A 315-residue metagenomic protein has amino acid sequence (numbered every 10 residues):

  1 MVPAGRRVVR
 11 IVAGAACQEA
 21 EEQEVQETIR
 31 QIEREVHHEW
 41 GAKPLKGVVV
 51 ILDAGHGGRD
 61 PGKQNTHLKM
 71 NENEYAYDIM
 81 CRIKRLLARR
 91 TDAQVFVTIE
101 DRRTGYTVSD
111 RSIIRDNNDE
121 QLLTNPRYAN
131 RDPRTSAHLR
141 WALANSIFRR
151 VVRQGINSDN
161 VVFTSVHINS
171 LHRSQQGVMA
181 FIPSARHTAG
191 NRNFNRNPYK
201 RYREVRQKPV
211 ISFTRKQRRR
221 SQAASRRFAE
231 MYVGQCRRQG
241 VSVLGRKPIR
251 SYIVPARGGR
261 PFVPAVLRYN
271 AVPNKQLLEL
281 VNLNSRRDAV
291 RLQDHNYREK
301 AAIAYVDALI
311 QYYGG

Functional and structural regions predicted by a protein language model:
M1-G315: Catalytic-site microenvironment of enzymes that process N-acetyl-hexosamine-containing cell-wall polysaccharides
